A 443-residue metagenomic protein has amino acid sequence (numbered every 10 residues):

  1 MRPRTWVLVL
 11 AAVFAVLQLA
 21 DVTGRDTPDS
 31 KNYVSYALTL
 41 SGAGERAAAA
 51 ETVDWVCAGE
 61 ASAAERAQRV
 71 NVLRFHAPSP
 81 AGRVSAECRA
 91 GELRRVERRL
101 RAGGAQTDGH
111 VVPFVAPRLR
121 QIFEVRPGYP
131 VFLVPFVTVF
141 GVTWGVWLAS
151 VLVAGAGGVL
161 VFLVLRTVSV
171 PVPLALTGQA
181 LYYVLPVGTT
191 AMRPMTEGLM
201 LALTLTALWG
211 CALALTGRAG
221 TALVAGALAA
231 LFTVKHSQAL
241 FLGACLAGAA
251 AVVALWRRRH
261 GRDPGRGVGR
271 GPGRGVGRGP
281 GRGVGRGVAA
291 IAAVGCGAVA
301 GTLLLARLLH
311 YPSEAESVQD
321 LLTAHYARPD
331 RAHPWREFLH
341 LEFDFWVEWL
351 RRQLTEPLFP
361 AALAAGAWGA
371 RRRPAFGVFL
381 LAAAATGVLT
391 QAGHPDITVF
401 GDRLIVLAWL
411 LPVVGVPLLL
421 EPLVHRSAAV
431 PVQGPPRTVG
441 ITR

Functional and structural regions predicted by a protein language model:
M1-D21, A63-A64, R286-C296, V430 (+1 more regions): Start-transfer (signal-anchor) and selected internal transmembrane alpha helices of multi-pass inner/ER membrane
E45-V125: Interfacial juxtamembrane loops and adjacent helix segments that form the catalytic/substrate-binding surfaces
L160, L199-T216, L411-G415: Specific aromatic-rich, kink-prone transmembrane helix
V161-V184: Transmembrane-helix signature of polytopic, membrane-embedded enzymes that assemble or transfer cell-envelope glycans
T189-M200: Short acidic/glycine- and proline-prone juxtamembrane loop motifs at membrane-interface regions of multi-pass membrane
A207-L223, W256, D263, G267 (+1 more regions): Membrane-interface transmembrane helices that cradle and orient dolichyl/undecaprenyl
G220-H236, F241-A247: Membrane-interface alpha helices of multi-pass inner-membrane proteins
V347-V378, G387-V388: Hydrophobic, aromatic-rich transmembrane alpha-helices and their immediate juxtamembrane boundary segments
